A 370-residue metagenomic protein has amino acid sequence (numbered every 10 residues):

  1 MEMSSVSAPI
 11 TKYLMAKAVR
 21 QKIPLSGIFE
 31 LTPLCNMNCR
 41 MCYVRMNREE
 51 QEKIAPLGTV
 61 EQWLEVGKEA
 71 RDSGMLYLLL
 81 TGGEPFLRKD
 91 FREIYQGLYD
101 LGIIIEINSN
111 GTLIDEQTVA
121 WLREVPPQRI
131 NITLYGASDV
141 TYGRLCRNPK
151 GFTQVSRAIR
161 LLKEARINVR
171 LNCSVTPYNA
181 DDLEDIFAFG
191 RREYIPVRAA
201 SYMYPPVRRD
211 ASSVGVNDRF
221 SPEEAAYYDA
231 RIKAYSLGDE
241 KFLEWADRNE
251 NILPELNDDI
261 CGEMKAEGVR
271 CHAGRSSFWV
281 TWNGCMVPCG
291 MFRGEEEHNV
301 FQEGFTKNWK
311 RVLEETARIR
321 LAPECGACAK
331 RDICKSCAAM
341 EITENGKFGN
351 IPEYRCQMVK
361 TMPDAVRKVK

Functional and structural regions predicted by a protein language model:
E2-R129, Y228-A230: Conserved alpha-helical substructure of the radical SAM core
M3-L14, A18, I23, K265-G268 (+2 more regions): Flexible mid-to-C-terminal extensions adjoining Fe-S/redox cofactors in radical SAM and related proteins
G27, G268, G274-S276: Short loop/turn microsegments at loop-to-beta-strand junctions
L34, N38, C42-R45, G274 (+4 more regions): Cys/His-rich metal-chelating microdomains
M41-Y43, I107, L171, A199 (+1 more regions): Hydrophobic residues in well-ordered beta-strands that form the structural core
R48-L57, R144-K150, V214, T343-E344: Short glycine-enriched, charge-decorated loop/helix-capping segments at active-site entrances that position
E124, Q128, T133-H272, W282-M286 (+1 more regions): Radical SAM enzyme [4Fe-4S]-AdoMet core and its adjacent flexible, acidic and glycine-rich loops/tails across
